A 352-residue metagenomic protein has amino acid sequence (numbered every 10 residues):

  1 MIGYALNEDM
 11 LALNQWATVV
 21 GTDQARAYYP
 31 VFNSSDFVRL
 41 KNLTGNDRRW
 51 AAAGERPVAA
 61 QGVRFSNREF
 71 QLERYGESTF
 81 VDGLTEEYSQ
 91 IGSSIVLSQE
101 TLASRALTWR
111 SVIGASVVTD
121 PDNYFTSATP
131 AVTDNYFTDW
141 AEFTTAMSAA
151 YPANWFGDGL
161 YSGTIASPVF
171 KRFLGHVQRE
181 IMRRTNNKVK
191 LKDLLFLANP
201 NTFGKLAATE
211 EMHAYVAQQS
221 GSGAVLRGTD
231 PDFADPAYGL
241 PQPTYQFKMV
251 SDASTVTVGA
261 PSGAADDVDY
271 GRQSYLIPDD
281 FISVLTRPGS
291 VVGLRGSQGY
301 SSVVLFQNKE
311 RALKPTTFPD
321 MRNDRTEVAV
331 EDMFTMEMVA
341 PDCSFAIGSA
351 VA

Functional and structural regions predicted by a protein language model:
G3-S78, E100: Assembly/oligomerization interface modules of large self-assembling protein complexes
Q15-N33, A207-Q219, R287-F318: Surface-exposed flexible segments
D23, Y28-K41, G175-L194: Short, low-complexity, charged/polar segments at coil/turn and helix-coil boundaries
A27-Y29, S283-L285, V328-V330: Generic recognition of long tandem-repeat/solenoid scaffolds
G45-W50, F65-E69, T119, N123 (+2 more regions): Membrane-topology and secretion signals of cell-surface/extracellular proteins
G83-K192, P200-Q218, A352: Alpha-helical scaffold segments that mediate packing/assembly in large oligomeric complexes
N186-Y300: Extended oligomerization regions of viral-like shell subunits
K309-A352: Protruding loop/beta-arch "assembly-hinge" segments enriched in small, turn-prone residues
